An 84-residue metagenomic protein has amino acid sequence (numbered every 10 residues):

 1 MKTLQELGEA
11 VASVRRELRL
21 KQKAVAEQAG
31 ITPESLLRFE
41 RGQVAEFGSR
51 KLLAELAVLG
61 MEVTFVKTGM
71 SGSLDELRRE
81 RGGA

Functional and structural regions predicted by a protein language model:
M1-E17: A short, Lys/Arg-rich alpha-helix, primarily the initiator
L7, F47-G48: Residue-level preference for nonpolar/small residues embedded in alpha-helices
R16, E27, A57: Short polybasic/polar patches that bind polyanions
L20-L37: Short alpha-helical DNA-recognition segment
A45, T64-A84: Short, charged recognition helix plus adjacent turn of helix-turn-helix-like nucleic-acid-binding domains
S49-F65: DNA major-groove recognition helix of helix-turn-helix/homeodomain DNA-binding modules
